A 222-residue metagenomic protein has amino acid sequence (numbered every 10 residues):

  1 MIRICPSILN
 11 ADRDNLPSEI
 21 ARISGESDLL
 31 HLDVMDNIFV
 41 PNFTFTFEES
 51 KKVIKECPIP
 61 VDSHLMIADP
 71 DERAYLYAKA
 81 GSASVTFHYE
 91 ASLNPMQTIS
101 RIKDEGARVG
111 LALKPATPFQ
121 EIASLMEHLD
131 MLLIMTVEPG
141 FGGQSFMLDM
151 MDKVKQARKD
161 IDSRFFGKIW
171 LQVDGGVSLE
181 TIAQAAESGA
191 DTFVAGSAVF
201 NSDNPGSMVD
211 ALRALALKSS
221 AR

Functional and structural regions predicted by a protein language model:
I4-S7, L30-L32, V61-L65, V85-F87 (+4 more regions): Hydrophobic faces of well-ordered beta-strands that scaffold small-molecule active sites in alpha/beta enzyme cores
L16, I23, D33, Y77 (+6 more regions): Conserved, mostly hydrophobic/aromatic
I20, D71-K79, T117-H128, V177-F193: Catalytic cores of alpha/beta
G25-E26, E56, A80, E105 (+1 more regions): Structural motif
L29, D36-T44, E48, P115 (+3 more regions): Glycine/Thr-rich beta-alpha phosphate-binding loop at enzyme active sites
H31-R101: N-terminal active-site wall of soluble small-molecule enzyme domains
F43-S63, R101-G110, M150-L171, L212-A221: Alpha-helix-loop-beta-strand connector modules within alpha/beta enzyme cores
F87-L93, T136-S145, S188-M208: Glycine-rich phosphate-binding active-site loops on the catalytic face of alpha/beta enzymes
